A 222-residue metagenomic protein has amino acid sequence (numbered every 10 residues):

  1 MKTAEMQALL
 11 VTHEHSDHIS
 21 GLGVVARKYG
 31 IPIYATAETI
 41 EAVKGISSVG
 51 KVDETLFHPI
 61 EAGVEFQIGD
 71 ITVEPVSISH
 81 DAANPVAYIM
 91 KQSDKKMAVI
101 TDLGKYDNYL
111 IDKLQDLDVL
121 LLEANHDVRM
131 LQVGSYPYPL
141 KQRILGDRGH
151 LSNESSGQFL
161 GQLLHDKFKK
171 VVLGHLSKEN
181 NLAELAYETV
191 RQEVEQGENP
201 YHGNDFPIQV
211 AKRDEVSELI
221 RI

Functional and structural regions predicted by a protein language model:
M1-K2, S20, P59-V119, L219-I222: Core dinuclear metal-dependent hydrolase active-site scaffold
M1-T36: Active-site metal-binding motif and surrounding structural segment of the metallo-beta-lactamase
M6, E54, L117-D118: Short, well-ordered alpha-helix to beta-strand connector turns
H15-I19, I40-A42, A82-A83, K105-N108 (+2 more regions): Active-site environment of divalent metal-dependent phosphoester hydrolases
S20-Y29, K44-S47, N181-E188: Metal-dependent catalytic neighborhoods of phosphoester/phosphodiester hydrolases
F57-E61, V210-A211: Short acidic-hydrophobic, aromatic-tinged amphipathic segments that line or gate anion-handling sites
N108-Q209: Cap/insert and terminal regions of metallo-dependent hydrolase folds
F206-I222: Short, basic/aromatic-enriched C-terminal tail that caps enzymatic domains
